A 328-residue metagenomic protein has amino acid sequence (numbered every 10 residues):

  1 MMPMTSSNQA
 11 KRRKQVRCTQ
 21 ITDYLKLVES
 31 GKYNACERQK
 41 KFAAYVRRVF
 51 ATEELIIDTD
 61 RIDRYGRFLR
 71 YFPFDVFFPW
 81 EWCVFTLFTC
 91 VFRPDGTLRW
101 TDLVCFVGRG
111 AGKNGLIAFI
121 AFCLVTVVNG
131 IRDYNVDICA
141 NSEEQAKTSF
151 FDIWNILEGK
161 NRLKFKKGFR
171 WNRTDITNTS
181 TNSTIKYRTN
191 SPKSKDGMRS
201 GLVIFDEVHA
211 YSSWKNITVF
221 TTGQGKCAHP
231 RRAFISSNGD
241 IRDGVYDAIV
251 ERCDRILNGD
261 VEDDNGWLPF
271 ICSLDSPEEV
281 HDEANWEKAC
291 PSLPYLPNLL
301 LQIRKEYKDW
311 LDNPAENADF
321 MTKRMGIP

Functional and structural regions predicted by a protein language model:
M2-P328: Phosphate/NTP-binding elements of NTP-utilizing enzymes
